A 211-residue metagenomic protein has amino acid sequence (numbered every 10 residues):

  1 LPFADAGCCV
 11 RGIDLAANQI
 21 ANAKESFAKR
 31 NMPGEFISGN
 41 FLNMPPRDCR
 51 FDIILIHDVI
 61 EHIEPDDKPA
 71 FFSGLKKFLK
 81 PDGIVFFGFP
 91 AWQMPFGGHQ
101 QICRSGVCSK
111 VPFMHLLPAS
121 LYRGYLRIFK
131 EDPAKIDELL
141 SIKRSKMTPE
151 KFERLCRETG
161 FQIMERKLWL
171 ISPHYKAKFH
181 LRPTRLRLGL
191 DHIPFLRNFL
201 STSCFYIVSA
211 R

Functional and structural regions predicted by a protein language model:
L1-N43: Class I SAM-dependent methyltransferase SAM/SAH-binding core
G7, N31-P33, D82, G160-I163: A generic structural signal for alpha->beta connector loops
M32, G39, C49, F161 (+1 more regions): Structured loop/turn residues at beta-strand edges in well-structured enzyme cores
L42-I54: A short acidic, Gly/Pro-enriched loop at the edge of an enzyme's catalytic core that lines a small-molecule cofactor
I56-V59: A short beta-strand submotif of the Rossmann-like class I SAM-dependent methyltransferase core that lines
D67-G74, F78, I84-I207: S-adenosyl-L-methionine-dependent methyltransferase catalytic module, highlighting the catalytic core
